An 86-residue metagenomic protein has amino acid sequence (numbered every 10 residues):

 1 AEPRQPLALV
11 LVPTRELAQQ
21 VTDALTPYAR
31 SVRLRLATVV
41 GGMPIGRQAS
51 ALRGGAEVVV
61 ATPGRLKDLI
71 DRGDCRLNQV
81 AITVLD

Functional and structural regions predicted by a protein language model:
A1-D86: SF2 DExD/H RNA helicase N-terminal ATP-binding lobe
